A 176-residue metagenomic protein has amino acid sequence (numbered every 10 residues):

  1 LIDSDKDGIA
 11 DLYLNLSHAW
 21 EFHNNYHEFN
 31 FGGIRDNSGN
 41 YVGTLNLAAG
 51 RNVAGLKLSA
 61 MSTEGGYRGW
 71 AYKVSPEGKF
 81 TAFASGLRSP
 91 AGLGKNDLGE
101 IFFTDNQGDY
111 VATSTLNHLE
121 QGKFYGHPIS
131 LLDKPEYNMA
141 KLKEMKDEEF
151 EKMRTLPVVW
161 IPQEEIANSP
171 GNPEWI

Functional and structural regions predicted by a protein language model:
L1-I176: Beta-propeller domains with acidic blade repeats across secreted/periplasmic ectodomains and cytosolic WD/CNH propellers
